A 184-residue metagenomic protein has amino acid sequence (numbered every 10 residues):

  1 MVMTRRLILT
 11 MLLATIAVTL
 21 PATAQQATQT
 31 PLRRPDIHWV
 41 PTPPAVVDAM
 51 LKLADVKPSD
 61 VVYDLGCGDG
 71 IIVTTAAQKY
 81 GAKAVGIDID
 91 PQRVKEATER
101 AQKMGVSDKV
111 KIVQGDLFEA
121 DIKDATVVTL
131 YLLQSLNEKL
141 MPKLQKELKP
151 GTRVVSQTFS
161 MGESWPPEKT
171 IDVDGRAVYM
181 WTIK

Functional and structural regions predicted by a protein language model:
R5-L13: N-terminal export leaders
Q25-K57: Class I SAM-dependent transferase core
P58-G68: Conserved class I S-adenosyl-L-methionine
D69-A82: Conserved SAM-binding loop of SAM-dependent methyltransferases across substrates and taxa, primarily the Class I
K83-D88: Conserved SAM-binding motif I beta-strand of class I
P91-D124: S-adenosyl-L-methionine
K123-K139: A short SAM/SAH-binding and catalytic strip from SAM-dependent methyltransferases
S135-K184: C-terminal substrate-binding/active-site "lid" region of AdoMet-derived donor-dependent transferases
